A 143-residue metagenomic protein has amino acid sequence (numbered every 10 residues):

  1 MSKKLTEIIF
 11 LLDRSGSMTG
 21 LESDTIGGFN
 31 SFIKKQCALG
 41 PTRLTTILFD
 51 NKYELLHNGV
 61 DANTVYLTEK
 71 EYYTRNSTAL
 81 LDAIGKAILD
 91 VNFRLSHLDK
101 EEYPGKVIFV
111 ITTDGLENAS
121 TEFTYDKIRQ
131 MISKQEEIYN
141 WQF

Functional and structural regions predicted by a protein language model:
M1-F143: Acidic, low-complexity intrinsically disordered regions
